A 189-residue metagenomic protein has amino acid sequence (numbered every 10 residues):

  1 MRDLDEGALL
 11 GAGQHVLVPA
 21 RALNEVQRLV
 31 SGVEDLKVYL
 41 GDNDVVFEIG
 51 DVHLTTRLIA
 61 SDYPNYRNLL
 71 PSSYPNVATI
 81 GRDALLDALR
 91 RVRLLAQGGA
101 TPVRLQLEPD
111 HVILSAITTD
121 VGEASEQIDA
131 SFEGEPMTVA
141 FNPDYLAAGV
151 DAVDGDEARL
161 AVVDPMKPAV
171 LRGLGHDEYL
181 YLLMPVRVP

Functional and structural regions predicted by a protein language model:
M1-E6: Glycine-rich, mobile lid/loop segments that gate access to catalytic sites or pores
L9-I59, S73-P189: DNA polymerase processivity clamps
